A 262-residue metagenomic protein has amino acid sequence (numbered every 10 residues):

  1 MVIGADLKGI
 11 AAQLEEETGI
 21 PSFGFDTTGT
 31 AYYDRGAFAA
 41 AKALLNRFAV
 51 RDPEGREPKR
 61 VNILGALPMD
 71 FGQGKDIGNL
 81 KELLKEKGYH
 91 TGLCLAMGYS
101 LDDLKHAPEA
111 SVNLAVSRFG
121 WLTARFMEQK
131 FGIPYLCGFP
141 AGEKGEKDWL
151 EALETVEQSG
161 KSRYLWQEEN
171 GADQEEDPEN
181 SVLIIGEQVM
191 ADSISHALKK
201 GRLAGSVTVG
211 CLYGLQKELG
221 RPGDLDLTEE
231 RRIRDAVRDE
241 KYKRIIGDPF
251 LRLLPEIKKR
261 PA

Functional and structural regions predicted by a protein language model:
M1-A262: An N-terminal assembly and electron-transfer interface module characteristic of large anaerobic redox and radical
